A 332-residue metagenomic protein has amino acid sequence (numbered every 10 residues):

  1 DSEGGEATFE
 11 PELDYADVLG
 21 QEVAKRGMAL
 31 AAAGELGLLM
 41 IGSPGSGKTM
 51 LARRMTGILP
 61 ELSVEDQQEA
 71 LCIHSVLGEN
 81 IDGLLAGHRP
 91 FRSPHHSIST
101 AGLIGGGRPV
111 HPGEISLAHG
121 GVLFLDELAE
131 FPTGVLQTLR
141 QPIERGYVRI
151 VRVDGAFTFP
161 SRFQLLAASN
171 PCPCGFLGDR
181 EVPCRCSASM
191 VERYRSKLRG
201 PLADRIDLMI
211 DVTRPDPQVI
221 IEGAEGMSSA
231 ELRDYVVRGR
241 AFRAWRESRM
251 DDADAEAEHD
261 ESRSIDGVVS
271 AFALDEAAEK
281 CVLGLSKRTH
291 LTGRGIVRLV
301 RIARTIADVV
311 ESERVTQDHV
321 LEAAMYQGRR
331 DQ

Functional and structural regions predicted by a protein language model:
D1-L30, G34, L62-I115: P-loop NTPase nucleotide-binding/switch module
D1-L38, S46, V151, G295 (+1 more regions): Peripheral, non-AAA+ core regions of ATP-driven protein-machinery
L39-G83, R145: Walker A/P-loop
M40, L125, A168: Hydrophobic anchor at the beta1->P-loop junction of P-loop NTPases
G42, G105, E127: The Walker A (P-loop) glycine that initiates the GxxxxGKT/S ATP-binding motif of P-loop NTPases
V110, T133-Q332: Basic, amphipathic alpha-helical bundle interface domains used for macromolecular binding and assembly
G120, D126-E127, T138: Walker B catalytic acidic pair
L123-F124, E130-F131, P217: Residues immediately C-terminal
